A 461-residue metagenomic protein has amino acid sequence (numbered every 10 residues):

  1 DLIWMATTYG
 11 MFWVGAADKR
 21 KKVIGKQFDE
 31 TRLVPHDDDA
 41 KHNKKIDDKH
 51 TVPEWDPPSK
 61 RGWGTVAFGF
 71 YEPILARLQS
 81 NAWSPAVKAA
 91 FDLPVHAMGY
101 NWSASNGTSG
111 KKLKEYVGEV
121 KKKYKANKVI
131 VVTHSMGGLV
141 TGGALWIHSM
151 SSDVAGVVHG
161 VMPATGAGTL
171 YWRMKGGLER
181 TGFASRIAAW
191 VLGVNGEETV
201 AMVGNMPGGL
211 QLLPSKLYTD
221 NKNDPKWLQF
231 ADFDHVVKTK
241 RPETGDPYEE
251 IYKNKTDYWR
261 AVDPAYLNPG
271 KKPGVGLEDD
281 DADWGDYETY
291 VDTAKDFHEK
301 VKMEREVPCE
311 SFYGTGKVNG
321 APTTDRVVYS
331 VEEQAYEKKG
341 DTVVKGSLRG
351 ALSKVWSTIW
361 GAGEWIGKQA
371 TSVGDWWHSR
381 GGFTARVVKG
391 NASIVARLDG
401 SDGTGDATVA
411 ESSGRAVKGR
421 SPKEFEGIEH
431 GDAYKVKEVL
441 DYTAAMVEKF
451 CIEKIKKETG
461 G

Functional and structural regions predicted by a protein language model:
D1-V132, M136-V194, Q211-P214, T219-F230 (+3 more regions): N-terminal non-catalytic accessory region
T8, A17, S59, A67 (+15 more regions): Short, isolated positions within intrinsically disordered regulatory regions of eukaryotic proteins
H159, M174-V203, P207, A282-H298: Surface cap/lid and interfacial helix-loop subdomains adjacent to catalytic sites that gate substrate access
G182-L277: Alpha/beta-hydrolase-fold enzymes
G245-G461: C-terminal subdomain of alpha/beta-hydrolase-fold enzymes, centered on the catalytic histidine and its supporting
